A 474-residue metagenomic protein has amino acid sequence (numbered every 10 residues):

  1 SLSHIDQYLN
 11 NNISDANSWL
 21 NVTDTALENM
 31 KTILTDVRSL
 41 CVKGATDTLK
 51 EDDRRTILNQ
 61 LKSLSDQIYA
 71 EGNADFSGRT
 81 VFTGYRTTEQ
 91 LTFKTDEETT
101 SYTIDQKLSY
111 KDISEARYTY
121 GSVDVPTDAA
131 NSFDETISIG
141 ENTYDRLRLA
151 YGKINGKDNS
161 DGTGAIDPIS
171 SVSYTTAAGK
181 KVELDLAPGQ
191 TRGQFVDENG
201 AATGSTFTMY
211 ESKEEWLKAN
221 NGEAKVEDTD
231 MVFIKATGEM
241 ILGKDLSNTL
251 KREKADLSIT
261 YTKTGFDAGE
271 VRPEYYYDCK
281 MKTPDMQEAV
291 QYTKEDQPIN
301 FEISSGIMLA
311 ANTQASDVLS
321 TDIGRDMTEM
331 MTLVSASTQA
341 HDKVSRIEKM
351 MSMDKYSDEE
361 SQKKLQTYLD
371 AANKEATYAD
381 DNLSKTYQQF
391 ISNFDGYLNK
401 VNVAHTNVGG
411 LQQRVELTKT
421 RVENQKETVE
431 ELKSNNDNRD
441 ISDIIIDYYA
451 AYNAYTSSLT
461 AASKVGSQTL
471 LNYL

Functional and structural regions predicted by a protein language model:
S1-K94, T377-L474: Amphipathic alpha-helical polymerization modules
I5, V81, R148, S171 (+4 more regions): Generic structural signal for residues positioned in beta-strands
K50, G84, S132-F133, I139-G162 (+11 more regions): Mature, Sec-exported extracytoplasmic domains of Gram-positive
R55-N59, E214-K218, F233-A236, T283-Q287 (+2 more regions): Short linear motifs at secondary-structure transitions and domain/linker junctions
Y85, G152, G164-S171, T262 (+2 more regions): Structured loops at beta-to-helix junctions and adjacent beta-edge loops in soluble globular domains
Q90-V226, D267-K282: Extended beta-strand solenoid/passenger and fiber regions
E97-A116, K225-K400, A404-N407, K426: Polar, low-complexity export/assembly segments characteristic of proteins that are secreted or assemble on the cell
